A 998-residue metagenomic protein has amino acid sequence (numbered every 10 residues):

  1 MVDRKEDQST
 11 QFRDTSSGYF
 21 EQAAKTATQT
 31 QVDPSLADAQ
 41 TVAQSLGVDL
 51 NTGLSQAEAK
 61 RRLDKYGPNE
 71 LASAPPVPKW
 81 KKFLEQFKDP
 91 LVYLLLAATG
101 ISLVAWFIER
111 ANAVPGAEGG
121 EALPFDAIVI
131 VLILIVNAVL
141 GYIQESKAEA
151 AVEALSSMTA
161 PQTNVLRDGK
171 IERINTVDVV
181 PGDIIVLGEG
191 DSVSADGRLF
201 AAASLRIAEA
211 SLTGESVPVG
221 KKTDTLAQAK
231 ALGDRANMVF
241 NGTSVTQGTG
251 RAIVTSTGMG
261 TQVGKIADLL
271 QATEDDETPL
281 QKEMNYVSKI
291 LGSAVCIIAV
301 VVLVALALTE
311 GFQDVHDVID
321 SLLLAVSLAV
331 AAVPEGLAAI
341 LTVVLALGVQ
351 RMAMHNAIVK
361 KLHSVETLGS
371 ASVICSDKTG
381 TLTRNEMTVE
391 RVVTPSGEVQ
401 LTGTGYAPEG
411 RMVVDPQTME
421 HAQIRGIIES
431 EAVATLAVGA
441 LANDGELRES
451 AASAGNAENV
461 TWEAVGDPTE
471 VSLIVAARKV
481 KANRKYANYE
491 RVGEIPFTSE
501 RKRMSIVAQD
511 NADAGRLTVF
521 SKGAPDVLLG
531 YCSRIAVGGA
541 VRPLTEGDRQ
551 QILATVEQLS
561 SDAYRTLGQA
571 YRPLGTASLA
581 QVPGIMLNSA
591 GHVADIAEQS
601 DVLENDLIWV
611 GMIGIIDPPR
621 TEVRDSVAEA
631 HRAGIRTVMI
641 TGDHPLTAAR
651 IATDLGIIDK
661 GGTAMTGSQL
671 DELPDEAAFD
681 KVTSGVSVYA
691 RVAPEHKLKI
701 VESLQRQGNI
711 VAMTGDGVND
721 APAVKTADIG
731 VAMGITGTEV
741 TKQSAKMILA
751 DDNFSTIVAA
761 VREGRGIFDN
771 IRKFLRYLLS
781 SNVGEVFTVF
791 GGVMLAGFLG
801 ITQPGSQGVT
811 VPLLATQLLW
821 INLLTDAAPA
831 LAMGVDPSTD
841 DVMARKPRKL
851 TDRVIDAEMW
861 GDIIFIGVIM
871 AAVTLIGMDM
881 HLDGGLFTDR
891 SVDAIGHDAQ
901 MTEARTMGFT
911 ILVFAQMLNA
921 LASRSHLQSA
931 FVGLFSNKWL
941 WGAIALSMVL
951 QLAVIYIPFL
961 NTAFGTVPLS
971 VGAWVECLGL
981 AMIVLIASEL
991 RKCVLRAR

Functional and structural regions predicted by a protein language model:
V2-P847, V854-I855, V868, F909 (+1 more regions): Conserved cytosolic headpiece of P-type ATPases
A111, D862-G877: Alpha-helical transmembrane segments of multi-pass integral membrane proteins
V302, G834, A871-D883: Transmembrane alpha-helix/helix-exit interface in multi-pass inner-membrane proteins
M794-L814, M880-E903: Helix-coil boundary and interhelical linker segments in multi-pass alpha-helical membrane proteins
T825, R905-A920: Generic alpha-helical transmembrane segments
L850-I869, I895-M907: Membrane-water interface at loop-to-transmembrane-helix junctions
S923: A C-terminal functional module that forms or caps the active site or interfaces directly with catalytic machinery
